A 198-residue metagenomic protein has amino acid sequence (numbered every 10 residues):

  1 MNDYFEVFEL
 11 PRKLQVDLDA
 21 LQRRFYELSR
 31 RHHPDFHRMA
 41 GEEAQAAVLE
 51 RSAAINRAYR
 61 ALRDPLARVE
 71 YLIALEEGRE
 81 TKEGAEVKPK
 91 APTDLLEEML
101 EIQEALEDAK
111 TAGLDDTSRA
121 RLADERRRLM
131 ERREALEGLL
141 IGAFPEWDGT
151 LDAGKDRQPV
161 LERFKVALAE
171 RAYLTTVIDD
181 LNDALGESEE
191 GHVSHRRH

Functional and structural regions predicted by a protein language model:
M1-H198: C-terminal accessory/regulatory regions appended to core domains
